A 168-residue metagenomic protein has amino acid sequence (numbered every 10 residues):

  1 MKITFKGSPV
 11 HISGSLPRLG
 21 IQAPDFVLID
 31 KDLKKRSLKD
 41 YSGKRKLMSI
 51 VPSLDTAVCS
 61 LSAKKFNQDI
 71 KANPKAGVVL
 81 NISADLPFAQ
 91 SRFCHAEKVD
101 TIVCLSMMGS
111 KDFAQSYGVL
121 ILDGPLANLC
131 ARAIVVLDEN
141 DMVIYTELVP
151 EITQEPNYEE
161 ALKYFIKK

Functional and structural regions predicted by a protein language model:
M1-K168: Chalcogenol-based redox active-site neighborhoods
